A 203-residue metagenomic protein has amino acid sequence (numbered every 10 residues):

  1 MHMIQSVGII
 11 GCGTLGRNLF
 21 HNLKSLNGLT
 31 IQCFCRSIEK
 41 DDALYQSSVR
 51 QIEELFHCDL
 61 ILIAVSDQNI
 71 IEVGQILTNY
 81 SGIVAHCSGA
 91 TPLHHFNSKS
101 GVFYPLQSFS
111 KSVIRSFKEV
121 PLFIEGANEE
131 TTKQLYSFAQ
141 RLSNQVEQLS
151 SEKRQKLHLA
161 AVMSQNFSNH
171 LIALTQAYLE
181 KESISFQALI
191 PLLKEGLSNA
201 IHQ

Functional and structural regions predicted by a protein language model:
M1-I52: NAD(P)+-binding Rossmann beta1-loop-alpha1 motif at the extreme N-terminus of oxidoreductases
I4-S6, S81, E119: Phosphate-coordination loops involved in phosphoryl transfer and adenosine-cofactor binding
V7, T30-I31, V84, S100 (+2 more regions): Hydrophobic anchor at the start of a short beta-strand that flanks the dinucleotide cofactor-binding loop
C12, R36, C87-G89, A127: Cofactor-binding loop segments of dinucleotide-utilizing enzymes, especially the Rossmann-like FAD- and NAD(P)+-binding
L19-H21, I38-R115, L135: Rossmann-like NAD(P)(H) cofactor-binding subdomain of soluble oxidoreductases
I114-I201: Internal alpha-helical scaffold of NAD(P)-dependent oxidoreductase catalytic cores
